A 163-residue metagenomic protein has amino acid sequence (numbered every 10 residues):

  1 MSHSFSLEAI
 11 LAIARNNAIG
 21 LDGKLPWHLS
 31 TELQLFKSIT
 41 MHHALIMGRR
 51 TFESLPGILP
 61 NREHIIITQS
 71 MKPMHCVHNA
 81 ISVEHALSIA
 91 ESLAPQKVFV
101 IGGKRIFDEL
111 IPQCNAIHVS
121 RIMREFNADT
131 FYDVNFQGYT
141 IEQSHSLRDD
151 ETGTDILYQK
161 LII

Functional and structural regions predicted by a protein language model:
S4-A44, R49-I163: Flexible, gly/pro- and Lys/Arg-enriched active-site loops
